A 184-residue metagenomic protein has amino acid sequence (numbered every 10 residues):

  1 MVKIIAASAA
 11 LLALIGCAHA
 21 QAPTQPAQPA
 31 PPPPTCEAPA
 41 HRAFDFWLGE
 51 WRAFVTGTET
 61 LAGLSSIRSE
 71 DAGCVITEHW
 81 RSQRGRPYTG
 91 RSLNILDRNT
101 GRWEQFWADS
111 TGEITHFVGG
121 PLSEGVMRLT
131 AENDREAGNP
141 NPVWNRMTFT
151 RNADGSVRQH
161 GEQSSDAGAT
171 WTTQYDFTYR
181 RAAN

Functional and structural regions predicted by a protein language model:
M1-I4: Positively charged n-region of N-terminal signal peptides that target proteins for export
A6-G16: Bacterial N-terminal signal peptides
H19-N184: Hydrophobic small-molecule pocket/channel-lining residues, especially in calycin-type beta-barrels
